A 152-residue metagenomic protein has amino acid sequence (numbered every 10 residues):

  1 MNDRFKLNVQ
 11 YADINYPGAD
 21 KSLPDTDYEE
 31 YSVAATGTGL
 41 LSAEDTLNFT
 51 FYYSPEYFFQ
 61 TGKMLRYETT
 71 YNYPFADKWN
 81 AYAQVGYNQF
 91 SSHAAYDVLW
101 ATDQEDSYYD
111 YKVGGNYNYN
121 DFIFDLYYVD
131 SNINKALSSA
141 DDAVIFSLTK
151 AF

Functional and structural regions predicted by a protein language model:
M1-E29: Glycine/small-residue-rich loop that forms an oxyanion/phosphate-binding "nest" at active or ligand-binding sites
M1-F5, T38-E44, P74-K78, Y119-F122: Outer-membrane beta-barrel channels and translocator barrels
F5-Q10, Y31, D45-F49, A81-A83 (+3 more regions): Transmembrane beta-strands of outer-membrane beta-barrel proteins
Q10, S32-T36, E68-N72, G114-N116 (+1 more regions): Outer-membrane beta-barrel architecture
Y11-P17, E29, G37-G39, F51-Y57 (+4 more regions): Transmembrane beta-strands of outer-membrane beta-barrel pores
K21-E30, F58-M64, L99-Y108, K135-D142: Replace "Gram-negative outer membrane beta-barrel proteins" with "bacterial and organellar outer membrane beta-barrel
N80-Y127: Outer membrane beta-barrel transmembrane domains
V113, Y117-F122, S139-F152: Outer-membrane beta-barrel "beta-signal"
